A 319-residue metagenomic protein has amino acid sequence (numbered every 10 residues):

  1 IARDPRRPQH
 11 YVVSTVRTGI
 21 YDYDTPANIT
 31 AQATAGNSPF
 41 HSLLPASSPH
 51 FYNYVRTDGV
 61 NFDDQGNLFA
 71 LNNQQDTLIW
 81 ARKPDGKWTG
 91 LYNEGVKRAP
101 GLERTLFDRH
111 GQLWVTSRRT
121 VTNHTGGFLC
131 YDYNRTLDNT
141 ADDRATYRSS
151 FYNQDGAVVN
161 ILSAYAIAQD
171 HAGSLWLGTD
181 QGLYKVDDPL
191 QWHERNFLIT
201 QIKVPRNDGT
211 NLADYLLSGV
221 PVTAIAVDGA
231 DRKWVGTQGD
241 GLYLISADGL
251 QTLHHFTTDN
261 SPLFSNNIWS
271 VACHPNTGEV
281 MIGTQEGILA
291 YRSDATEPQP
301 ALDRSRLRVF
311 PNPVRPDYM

Functional and structural regions predicted by a protein language model:
R3-P8, F62-Q65, F107-H110, Q169-A172 (+2 more regions): Residue-level detector of Asp-centered blade-edge/turn motifs that repeat once per structural unit in beta-propeller
H10-V13, Y21, N67-L71, Q112-T116 (+3 more regions): Conserved beta-propeller blade signature
T18-I20, Q75-T77, R119-H124, G182-Y184 (+2 more regions): Short glycine/acidic-enriched loop and turn motifs that connect beta-strands
D24-N28, R82-G86, D132-T136, D188-Q191 (+2 more regions): Short loop/turn segments that connect beta-strands within beta-propeller blades
N28-N53, T89-R98, T136-V159, W192-S218 (+1 more regions): Surface-exposed loop and turn segments in beta-propeller and other repeat-based domains that flank or scaffold
G182-Y184, N267-L302: Blade-level signature of beta-propeller repeat domains, shared across WD40, Kelch, NHL, RCC1 and BNR/Asp-box propellers
A301-M319: Glycine-centered coil/turn sites that cap beta-strands in beta-rich domains
